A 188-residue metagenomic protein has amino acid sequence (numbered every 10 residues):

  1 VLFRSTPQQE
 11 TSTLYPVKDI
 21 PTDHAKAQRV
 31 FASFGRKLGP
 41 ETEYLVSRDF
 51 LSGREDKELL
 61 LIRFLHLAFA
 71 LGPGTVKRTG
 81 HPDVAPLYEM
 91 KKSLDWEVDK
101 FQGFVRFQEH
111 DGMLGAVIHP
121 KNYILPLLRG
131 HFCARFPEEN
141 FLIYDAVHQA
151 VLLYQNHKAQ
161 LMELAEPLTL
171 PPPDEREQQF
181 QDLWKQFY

Functional and structural regions predicted by a protein language model:
T6-T11, A146-A150: Short beta-alpha junction loops
Q9-T79, D83-P86: Terminal, contiguous helix-loop blocks that mediate binding/assembly
I62-A70, L127-A134, D182-Q186: Short, hydrophobic/amphipathic alpha-helical patches that form generic packing surfaces within helical domains
K77-V84, N122, P126, L170 (+1 more regions): Generic detection of long, well-ordered alpha-helical segments
G80-Q160: Internal, well-folded beta-alpha domain core
N140, V151-Q155, P172-Y188: Long, compositionally biased intrinsically disordered terminal regions
M162-A165, L170-P171: C-terminal active-site/capping subdomain that shapes the small-molecule cofactor and substrate pocket of enzyme
